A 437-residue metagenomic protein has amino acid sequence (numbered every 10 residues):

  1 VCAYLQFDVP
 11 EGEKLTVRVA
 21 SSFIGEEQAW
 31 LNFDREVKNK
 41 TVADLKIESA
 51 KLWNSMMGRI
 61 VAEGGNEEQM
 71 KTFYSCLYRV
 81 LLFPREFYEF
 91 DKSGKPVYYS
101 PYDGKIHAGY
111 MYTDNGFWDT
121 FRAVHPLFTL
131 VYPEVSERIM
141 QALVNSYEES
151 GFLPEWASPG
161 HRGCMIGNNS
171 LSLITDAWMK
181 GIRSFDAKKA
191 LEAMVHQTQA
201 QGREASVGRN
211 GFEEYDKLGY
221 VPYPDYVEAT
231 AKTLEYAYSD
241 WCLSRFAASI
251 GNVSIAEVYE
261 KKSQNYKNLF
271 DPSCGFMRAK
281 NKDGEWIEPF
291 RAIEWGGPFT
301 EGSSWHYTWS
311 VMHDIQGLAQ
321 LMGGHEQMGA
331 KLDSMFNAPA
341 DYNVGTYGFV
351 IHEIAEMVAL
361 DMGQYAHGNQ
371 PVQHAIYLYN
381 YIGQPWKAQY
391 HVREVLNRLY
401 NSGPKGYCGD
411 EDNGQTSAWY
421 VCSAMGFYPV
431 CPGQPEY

Functional and structural regions predicted by a protein language model:
V1-M111, F152-E155, S184, K188 (+1 more regions): Acidic/polar, glycine-enriched structural segments that form the non-catalytic walls/loops of the carbohydrate-binding
G12, C76, I174, I315 (+1 more regions): A residue-level signal for conserved active-site and pocket-lining positions in enzyme catalytic cores
L52, M56, I139, S239-C242 (+1 more regions): Amphipathic, well-ordered alpha-helical segments in soluble domains
K71, S158-W178, I182: N-terminal catalytic cores of secreted or lumenal carbohydrate-active enzymes
C76, L143-S158, A247: Primarily short, surface-exposed interaction patches in extracytoplasmic proteins
H107-Y132, L171, G181-Y437: Active-site core of glycosidic bond-cleaving carbohydrate-active enzymes
F121, S136-Q141, S146, H161-I166 (+2 more regions): Mobile, glycine-rich extracellular loop/lid and propeptide segments that shape or gate substrate/ligand access
P133-G151, C431-Q434: Glycine-rich phosphate/pyrophosphate-binding loops and their adjacent beta-strand/loop elements at enzyme active sites
